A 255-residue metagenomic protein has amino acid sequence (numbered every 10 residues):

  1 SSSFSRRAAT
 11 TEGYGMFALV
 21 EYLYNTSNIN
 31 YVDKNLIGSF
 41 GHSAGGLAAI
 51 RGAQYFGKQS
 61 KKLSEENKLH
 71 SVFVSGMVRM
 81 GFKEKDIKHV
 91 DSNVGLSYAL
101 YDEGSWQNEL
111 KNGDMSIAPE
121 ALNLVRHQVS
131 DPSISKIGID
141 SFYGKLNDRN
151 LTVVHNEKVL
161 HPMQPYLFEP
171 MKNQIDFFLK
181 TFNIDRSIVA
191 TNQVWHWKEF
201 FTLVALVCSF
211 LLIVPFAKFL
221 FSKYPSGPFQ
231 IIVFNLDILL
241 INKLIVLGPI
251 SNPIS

Functional and structural regions predicted by a protein language model:
S1-V194: Soluble extramembrane regions of membrane proteins in the secretory/endomembrane system
N192-S255: Core alpha-helical transmembrane segments of integral membrane proteins
